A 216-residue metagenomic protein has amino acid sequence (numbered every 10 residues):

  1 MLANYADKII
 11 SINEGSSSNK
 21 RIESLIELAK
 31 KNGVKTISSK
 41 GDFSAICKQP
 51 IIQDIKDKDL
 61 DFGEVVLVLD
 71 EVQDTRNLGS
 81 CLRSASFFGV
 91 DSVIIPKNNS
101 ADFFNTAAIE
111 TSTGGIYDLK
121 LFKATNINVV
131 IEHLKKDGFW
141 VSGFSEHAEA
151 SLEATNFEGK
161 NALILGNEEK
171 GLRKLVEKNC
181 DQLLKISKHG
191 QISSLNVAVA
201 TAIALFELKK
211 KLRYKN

Functional and structural regions predicted by a protein language model:
M1-Q53: N-terminal positively charged helical leader segments and presequences
A3, A45, S86-F87, N105 (+2 more regions): Structured adenosyl-cofactor binding patch, chiefly the S-adenosyl-L-methionine
R21-I22, S100-A107, K170-V176: Short, glycine/polar-rich helix-capping loops at beta-to-alpha or helix-loop-helix junctions that flank or form
V66-R76, P96-K97: Short, glycine-rich nucleotide/cofactor-binding loops
Q73-C81, L195-V199: Amphipathic alpha-helical repeat scaffolds
D91-H147: Histidine/lysine/aspartate-rich catalytic loop segments that bind and position anionic ligands
S142-N196: Active-site/ligand-binding-proximal alpha/beta "capping" segment
